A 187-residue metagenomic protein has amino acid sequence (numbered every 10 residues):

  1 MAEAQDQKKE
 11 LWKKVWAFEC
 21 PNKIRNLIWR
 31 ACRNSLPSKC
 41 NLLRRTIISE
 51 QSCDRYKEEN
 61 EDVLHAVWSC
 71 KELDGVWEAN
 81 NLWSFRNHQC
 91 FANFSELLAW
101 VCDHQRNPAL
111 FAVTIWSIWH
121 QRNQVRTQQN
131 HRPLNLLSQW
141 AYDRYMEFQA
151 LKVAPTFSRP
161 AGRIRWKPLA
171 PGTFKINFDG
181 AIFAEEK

Functional and structural regions predicted by a protein language model:
M1-K187: Primary recognition of RNase H-like, Mg2+-dependent phosphodiesterase/nuclease domains
